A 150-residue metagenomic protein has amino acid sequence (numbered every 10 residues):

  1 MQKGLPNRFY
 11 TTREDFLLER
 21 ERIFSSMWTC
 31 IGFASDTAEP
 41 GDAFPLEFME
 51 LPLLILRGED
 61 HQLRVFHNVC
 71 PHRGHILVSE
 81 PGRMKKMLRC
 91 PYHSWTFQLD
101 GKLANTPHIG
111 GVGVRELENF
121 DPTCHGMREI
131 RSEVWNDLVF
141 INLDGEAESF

Functional and structural regions predicted by a protein language model:
M1-N7: Short, contiguous pre-domain boundary segments
N7-R8, G145: A general boundary/transition motif marking the beginning of the first structured unit of a protein
F9-M27: Signature of the catalytic double-stranded beta-helix
C30-A34: Short amphipathic
D36-G145: Rieske [2Fe-2S] iron-sulfur-binding domain
E146-F150: Short, intrinsically disordered, charge-balanced linker/junction segments flanking boundaries in proteins
